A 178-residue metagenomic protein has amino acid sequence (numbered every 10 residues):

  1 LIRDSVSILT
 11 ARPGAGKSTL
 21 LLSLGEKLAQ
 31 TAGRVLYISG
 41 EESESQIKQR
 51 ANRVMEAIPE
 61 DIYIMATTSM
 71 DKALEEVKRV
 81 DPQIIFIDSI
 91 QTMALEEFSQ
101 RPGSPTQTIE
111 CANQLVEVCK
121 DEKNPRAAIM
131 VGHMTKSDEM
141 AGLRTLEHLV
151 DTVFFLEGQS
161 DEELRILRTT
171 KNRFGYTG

Functional and structural regions predicted by a protein language model:
L1-D4, L9, S23, E96 (+6 more regions): Surface-exposed loop/turn and secondary-structure junction residues enriched for glycine/proline
I2-D4, A11-A15, T19-E117: Conserved inter-motif catalytic segment of the P-loop NTP-binding fold
S7, L36-I38, I129, F154: Hydrophobic/aromatic beta-strand patches that form the interior of the parallel beta-sheet core in alpha/beta enzyme
N113-G178: Phosphate-binding/switch region of NTP-binding enzymes
